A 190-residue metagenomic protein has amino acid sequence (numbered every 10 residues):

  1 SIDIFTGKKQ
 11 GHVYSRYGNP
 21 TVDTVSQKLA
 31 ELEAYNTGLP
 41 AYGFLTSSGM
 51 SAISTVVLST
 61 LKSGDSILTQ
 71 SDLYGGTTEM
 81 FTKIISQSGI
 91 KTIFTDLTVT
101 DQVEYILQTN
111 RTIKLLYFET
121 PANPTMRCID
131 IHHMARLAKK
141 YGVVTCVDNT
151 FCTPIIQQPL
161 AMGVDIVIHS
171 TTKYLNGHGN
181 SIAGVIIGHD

Functional and structural regions predicted by a protein language model:
S1-Q27, E31, Y35: A glycine-/small-polar-enriched, mobile loop at the entrance of the PLP active site in fold-type I
L32, T37-D190: Conserved PLP-enzyme active-site core in the AAT-like
